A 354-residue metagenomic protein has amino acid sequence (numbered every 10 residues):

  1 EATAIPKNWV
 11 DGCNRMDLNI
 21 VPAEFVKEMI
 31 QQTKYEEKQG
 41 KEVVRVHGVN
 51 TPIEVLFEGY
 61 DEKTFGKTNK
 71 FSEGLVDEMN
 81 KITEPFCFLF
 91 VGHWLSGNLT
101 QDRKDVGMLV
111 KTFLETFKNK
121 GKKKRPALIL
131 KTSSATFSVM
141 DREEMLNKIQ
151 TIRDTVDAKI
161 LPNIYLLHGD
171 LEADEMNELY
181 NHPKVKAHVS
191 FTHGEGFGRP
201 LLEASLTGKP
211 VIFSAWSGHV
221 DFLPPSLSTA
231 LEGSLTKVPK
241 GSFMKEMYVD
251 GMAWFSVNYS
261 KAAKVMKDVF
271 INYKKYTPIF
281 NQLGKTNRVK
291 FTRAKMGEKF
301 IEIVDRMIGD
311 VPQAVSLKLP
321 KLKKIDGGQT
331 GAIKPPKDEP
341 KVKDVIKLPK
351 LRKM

Functional and structural regions predicted by a protein language model:
E1-Q31, K343: Extended catalytic core of nucleotide-activated donor transferases of GT-like folds
D17-P52, Y60-K63, K67-K70: A short, active-site helix/loop in glycosyltransferases that binds the activated sugar's phosphate group
E62-E175: Conserved catalytic-core segment of nucleotide-activated headgroup transferases in glycan assembly
E178-G196, L206-K209: Acidic donor-binding loop of glycosyltransferase active sites
P210-F213, T229-A230: Short hydrophobic beta-strand element within catalytic cores of glycosyltransferases and related nucleotide-activated
V220-D268: Change "using UDP/GDP/dTDP sugars" to "using nucleotide sugars
A253-K261, I271-E302: A charged, aromatic-enriched C-terminal amphipathic alpha-helix characteristic of glycosyltransferases across folds
K267, N272, R293-D326: C-terminal alpha-helical cap of glycosyltransferases
